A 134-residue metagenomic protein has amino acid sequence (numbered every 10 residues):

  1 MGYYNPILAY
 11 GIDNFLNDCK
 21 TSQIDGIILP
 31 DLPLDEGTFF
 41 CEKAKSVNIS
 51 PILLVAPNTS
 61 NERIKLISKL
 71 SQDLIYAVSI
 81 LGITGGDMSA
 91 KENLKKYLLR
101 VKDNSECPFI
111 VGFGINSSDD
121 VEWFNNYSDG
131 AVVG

Functional and structural regions predicted by a protein language model:
M1-L29: Active-site beta->alpha loop and helix N-cap motifs at the rims of alpha/beta catalytic domains
M1-Y3, A44-L54, K102-G114: Short beta-strand/loop segments at the ligand-binding rim of alpha/beta enzyme cores
Y3-P6, L32, L54-N58, I80-L81 (+1 more regions): Active-site beta-loop-alpha junctions enriched in small/polar residues
I7-D13, L29-S46, S60-K65, T84-L99 (+1 more regions): Active-site-adjacent beta->alpha loops and helix N-cap segments on the catalytic face of soluble alpha/beta enzymes
C19-D25, K43-I52, K69-I75, N126-A131: Glycine-enriched alpha-helix->loop->beta-strand junction motifs that scaffold or abut catalytic
G26-E36, A77-G86, G114, Y127-G134: Glycine-rich phosphate-binding active-site loops on the catalytic face of alpha/beta enzymes
V47-G85: Histidine/lysine/aspartate-rich catalytic loop segments that bind and position anionic ligands
T59-L70, V111, I115-A131: Catalytic cores of alpha/beta
